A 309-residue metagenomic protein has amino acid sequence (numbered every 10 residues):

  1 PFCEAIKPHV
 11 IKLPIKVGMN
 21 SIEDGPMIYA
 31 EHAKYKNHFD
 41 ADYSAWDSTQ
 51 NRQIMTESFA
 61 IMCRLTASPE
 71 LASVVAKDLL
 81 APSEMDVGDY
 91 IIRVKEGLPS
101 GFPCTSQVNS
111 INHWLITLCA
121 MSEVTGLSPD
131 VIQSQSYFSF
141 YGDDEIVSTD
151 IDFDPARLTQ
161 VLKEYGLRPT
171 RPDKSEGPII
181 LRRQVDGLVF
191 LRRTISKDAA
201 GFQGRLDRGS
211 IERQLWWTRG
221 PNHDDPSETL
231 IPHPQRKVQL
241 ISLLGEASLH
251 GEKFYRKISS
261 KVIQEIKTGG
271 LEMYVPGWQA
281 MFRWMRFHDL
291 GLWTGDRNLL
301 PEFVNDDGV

Functional and structural regions predicted by a protein language model:
P1-E4, I111-C119, V238-L249: Short, hydrophobic/amphipathic alpha-helical patches that form generic packing surfaces within helical domains
P1-E57: Core catalytic machinery and nucleic-acid-binding channels of phosphodiester-processing enzymes
E4-K12, T117-G126, A199-F202, H250 (+1 more regions): Short helix-capping/linker segments at secondary-structure and domain boundaries
P8-M27, E123-Y141, R208-G209: Short alpha-helical "patches" and their helix-cap loops
P14-D24, T66-L80, V131, R168-L181: A generic structural motif
K34-Y141, I146-A156, G187: Conserved polymerase palm-domain catalytic core
E96-L98, A156, Q160, E164-R168 (+2 more regions): Active-site and adjacent loop segments of nucleotide-processing enzymes that use two-metal-ion phosphate chemistry
